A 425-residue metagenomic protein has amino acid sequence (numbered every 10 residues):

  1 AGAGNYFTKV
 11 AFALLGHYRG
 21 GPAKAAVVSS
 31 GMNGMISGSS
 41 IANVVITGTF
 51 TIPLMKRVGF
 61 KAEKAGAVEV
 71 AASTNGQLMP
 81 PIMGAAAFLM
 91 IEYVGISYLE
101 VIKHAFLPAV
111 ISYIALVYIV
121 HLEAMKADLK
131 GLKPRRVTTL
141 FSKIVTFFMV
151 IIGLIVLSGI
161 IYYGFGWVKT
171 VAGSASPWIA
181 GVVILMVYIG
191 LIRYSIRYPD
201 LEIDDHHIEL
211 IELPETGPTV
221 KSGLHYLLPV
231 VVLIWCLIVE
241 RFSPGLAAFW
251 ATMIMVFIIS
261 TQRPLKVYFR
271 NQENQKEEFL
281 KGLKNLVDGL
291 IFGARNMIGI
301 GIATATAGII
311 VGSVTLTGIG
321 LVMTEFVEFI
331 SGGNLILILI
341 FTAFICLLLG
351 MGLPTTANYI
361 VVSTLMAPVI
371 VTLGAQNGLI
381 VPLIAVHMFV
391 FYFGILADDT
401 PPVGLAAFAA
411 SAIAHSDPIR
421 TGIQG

Functional and structural regions predicted by a protein language model:
A1-N5, V239, G245, F249 (+4 more regions): Core transmembrane alpha-helical segments of multi-pass membrane transporters/permeases
T8-G76, I82-L89, G95, T355-F393 (+1 more regions): Hydrophobic transmembrane alpha-helices that form the pore/transport pathway of multi-pass ion and small-solute
G21-P22, G76-A85, S112-V120, Y226 (+4 more regions): Hydrophobic alpha-helical transmembrane segments in multi-pass membrane proteins
K24-A25, I102, L227-L228, F249 (+3 more regions): Hydrophobic alpha-helical transmembrane segments
G31, S73, E92, P108-A109 (+6 more regions): Residue-level recognition of pore/gate-forming positions within transmembrane alpha-helices of multi-pass
G34-M35, I91-E92, L233-R241, L349-M351: Hydrophobic alpha-helical transmembrane segments
S97, G164-G173, V314-I330: Membrane-interface helix termini and inter-helical loops of multi-pass transporters
K103-R295, A407-G425: Long, contiguous bundles of hydrophobic transmembrane helices that form the permeation core of multi-pass
